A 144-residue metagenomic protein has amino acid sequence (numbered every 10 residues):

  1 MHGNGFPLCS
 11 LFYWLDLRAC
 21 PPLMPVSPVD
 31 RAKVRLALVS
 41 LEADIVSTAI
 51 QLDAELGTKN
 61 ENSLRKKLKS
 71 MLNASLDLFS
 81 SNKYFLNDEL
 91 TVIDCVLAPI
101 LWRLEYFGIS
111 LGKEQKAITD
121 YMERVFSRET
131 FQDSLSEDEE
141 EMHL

Functional and structural regions predicted by a protein language model:
M1-D77, K83: GST-like domain detector, emphasizing the conserved glutathione-binding G-site in the N-terminal thioredoxin-like
N4, V34, D94-C95, R128: Short, thiol/selenol-centered motifs that function as redox-active sites or metal-ligating centers
L15-R18, E42, S80, E105 (+3 more regions): Hydrophobic/aromatic-lined pockets within catalytic cores
L38, L64, L72, L97-I100 (+1 more regions): Tryptophan-centric aromatic hotspots in well-structured domains and transmembrane helices
N62-K67, E114-S127: Extended, well-ordered alpha-helical scaffold segments
F85-L111, T119, R124-V125, L135: GST superfamily/GST-like fold recognition
E139-L144: C-terminal helix/juxtamembrane-tail motif
